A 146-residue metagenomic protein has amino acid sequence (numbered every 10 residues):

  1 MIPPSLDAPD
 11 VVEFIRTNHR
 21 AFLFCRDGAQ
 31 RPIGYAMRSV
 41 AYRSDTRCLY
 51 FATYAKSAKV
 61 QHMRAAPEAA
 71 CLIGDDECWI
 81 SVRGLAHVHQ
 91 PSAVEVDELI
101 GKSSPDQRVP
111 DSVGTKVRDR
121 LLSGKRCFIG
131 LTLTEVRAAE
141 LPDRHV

Functional and structural regions predicted by a protein language model:
M1-F22: Extreme N-terminal tail/first-helix region
M1-L6, S81-V146: Charged, gly/pro-rich active-site loop segments
D7-D10, A36-M37, K56, T115-V117: A generic local structural motif
V11, K59-H62, E95-L99: Amphipathic alpha-helical interface surfaces
I15-R16, R64-A65, L122: Alpha-helix boundary recognition
N18-A55, Q61-M63, A69-I73, S81-L85: Short beta-strand segments
C25-D27, I73-D75, R108-K116: A short, aromatic/hydrophobic, helix- or strand-capping loop or linear motif that either lines the entrance/gate
